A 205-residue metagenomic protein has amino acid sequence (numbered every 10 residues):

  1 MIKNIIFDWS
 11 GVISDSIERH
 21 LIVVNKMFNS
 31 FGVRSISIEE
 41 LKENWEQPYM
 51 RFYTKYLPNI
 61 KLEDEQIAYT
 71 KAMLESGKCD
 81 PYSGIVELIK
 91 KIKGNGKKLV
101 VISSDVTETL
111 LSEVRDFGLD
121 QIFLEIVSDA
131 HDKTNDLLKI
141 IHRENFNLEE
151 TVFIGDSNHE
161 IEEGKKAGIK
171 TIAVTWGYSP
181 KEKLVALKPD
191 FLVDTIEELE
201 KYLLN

Functional and structural regions predicted by a protein language model:
M1-K3, T107, S112-N205: Asp-based, Mg2+/Mn2+-dependent phosphohydrolase catalytic module
I2-E87, N95: N-terminal helical cap/lid subdomain that shapes the substrate entry/recognition surface in HAD-like hydrolases
N29-S35, G94-N95, F117-I122, N145-F146: Short helix-capping segments at alpha-helix termini
Q47, N95-G96, I122, L187: Structured helix-beta-strand junction loops
K78-P81, S104-T107, T175: Short coil/turn segments
I85-V114, V127-D129: Substrate-recognition element of Asp-dependent hydrolases with the DxDx(T/V) motif
